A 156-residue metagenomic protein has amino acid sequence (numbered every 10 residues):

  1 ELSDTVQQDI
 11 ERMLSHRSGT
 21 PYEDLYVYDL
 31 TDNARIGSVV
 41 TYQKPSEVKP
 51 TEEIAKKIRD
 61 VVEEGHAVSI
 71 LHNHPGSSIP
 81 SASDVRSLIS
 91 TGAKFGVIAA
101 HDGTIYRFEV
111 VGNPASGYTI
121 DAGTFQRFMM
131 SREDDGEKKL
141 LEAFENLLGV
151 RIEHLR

Functional and structural regions predicted by a protein language model:
E1-L14, S78-S83: Charged, amphipathic alpha-helical segments
L14-H16, R59: Residues embedded in well-ordered secondary-structure elements
R17-E23: Short, flexible loop/turn motifs enriched in small residues
E23-D32, G96-A99: Short beta-strand scaffold segments in enzyme catalytic cores
D29-S38, G103: Short, glycine-anchored, charge-dense loop/turn motifs used at functional sites
T31, T41-Q43, H72-H74: Short glycine-rich, polar/acidic loop-and-turn segments at beta strand-coil junctions
I36-D60: Active-site-proximal segments of catalytic enzyme domains that coordinate small-molecule cofactors or metal ions
E52-R156: Active-site-proximal loop/helix of nucleotide/amide-processing enzymes and allied scaffolds
